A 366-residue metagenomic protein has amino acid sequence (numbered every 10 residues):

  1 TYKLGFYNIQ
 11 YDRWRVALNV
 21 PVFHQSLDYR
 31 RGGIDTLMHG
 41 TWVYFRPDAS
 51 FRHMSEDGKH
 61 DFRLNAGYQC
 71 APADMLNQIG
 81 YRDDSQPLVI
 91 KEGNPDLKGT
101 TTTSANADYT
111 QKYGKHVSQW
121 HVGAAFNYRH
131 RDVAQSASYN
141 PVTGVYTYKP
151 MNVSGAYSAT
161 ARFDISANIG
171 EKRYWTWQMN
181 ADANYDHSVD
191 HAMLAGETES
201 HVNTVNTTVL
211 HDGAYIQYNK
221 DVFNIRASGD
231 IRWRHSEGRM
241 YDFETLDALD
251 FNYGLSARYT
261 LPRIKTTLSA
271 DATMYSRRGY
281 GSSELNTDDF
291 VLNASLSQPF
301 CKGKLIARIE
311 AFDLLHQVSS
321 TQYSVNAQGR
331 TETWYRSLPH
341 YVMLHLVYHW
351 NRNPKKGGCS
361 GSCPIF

Functional and structural regions predicted by a protein language model:
T1-F366: Exposed, low-structure sequence patches enriched in small/polar residues
